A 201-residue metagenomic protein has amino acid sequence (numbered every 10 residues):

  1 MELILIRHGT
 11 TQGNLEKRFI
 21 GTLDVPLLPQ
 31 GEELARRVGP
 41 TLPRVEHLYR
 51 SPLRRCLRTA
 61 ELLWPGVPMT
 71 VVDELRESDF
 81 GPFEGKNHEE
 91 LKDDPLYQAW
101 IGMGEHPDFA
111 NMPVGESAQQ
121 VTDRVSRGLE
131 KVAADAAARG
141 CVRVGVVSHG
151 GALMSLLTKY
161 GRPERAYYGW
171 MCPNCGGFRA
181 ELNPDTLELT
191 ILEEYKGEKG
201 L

Functional and structural regions predicted by a protein language model:
L3, G140-G150: Generic beta-sheet signal
L3, R7-V71: Active-site-proximal alpha-helix that buttresses catalytic centers in soluble enzyme cores
L42-R44, V132-V142: Glycine-rich phosphate-binding loop signature in dinucleotide/nucleotide-binding domains
R50-S51, D123, V147-S148: Short beta-strand scaffold positions
L63-R124: Phosphate-handling substructures
P163-L189: Domain-level recognition of soluble alpha/beta enzyme cores, biased toward histidine phosphatases/phosphomutases
L192-L201: Acidic, His/Gly-rich catalytic cores of divalent-metal-dependent hydrolytic chemistry
